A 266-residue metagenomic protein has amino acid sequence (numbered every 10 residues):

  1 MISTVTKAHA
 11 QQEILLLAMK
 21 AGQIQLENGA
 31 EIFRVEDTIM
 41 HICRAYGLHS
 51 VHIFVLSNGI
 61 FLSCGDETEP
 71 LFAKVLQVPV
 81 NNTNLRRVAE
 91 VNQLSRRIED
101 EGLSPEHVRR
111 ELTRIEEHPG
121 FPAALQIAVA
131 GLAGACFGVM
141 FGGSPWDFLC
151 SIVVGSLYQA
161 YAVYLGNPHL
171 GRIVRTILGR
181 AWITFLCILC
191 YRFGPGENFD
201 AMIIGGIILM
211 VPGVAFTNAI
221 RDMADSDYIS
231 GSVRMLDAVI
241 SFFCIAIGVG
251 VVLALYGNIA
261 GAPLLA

Functional and structural regions predicted by a protein language model:
M1-I14, E117-F121, I247-A266: N-terminal charge/polar-biased segments
M1-L103: Soluble N-terminal domains of membrane-associated systems
L76-V80, F141-W146, N198-A201, P263-A266: Interfacial loop-to-helix junctions that mark the boundaries of transmembrane helices in multi-pass membrane
V80-D147, D237-A246: Alpha-helical transmembrane segments and their cytosolic membrane-interface
E111-I115, Y158-H169, A215-S230: C-terminal ends of transmembrane helices
G120-E197: Core alpha-helical transmembrane segments of integral membrane proteins
Y191-A266: Generic detector of multi-pass transmembrane helix bundles and their immediately adjacent loops in polytopic membrane
